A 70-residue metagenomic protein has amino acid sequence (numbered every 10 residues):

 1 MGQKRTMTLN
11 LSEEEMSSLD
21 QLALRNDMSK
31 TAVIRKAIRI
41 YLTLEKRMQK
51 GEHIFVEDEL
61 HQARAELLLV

Functional and structural regions predicted by a protein language model:
M1-L11, A65-L69: Short Lys/Arg-rich basic patches
T6-M7, S18-L19, L60-Q62: Short acidic/polar alpha-helix capping motifs at helix-coil junctions
T8, A23, T31-V33, A37 (+1 more regions): Small-side-chain structural scaffolding
E13-A32: Surface-exposed, Lys/Arg-rich phosphate-binding patches that contact polyanionic backbones
L22-L24, I40, L44, D58: Aromatic-enriched hydrophobic runs in primary sequence
M28-K50: Short, basic amphipathic alpha-helical segments that act as recognition/interaction helices in nucleic-acid-binding
L44-V70: Short, positively charged interaction helices/loops
